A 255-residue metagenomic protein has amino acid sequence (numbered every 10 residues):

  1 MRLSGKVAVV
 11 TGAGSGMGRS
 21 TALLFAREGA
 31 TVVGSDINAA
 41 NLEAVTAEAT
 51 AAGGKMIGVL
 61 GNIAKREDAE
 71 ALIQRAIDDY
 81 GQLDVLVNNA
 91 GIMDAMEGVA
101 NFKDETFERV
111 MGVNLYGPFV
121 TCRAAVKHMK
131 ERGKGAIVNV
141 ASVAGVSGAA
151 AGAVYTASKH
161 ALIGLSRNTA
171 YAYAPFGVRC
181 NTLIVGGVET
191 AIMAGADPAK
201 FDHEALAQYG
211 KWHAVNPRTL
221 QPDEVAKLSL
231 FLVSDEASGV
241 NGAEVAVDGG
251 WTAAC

Functional and structural regions predicted by a protein language model:
V7, G14-G16: Conserved glycine-rich cofactor-binding loop
M93-M96, S147, K211, L230 (+1 more regions): Short C-terminal tail/terminal secondary-structure segment of NAD(P)H-dependent dehydrogenase/reductase domains
E97-V99, K103-E108, Y209-G210: Substrate-binding pocket helix/loop in short-chain dehydrogenase/reductase
C122, S158, S166: Active-site helix of classical SDR
S142: Residue(s) in the substrate-gating loop at a strand-loop-helix junction that position the organic substrate next
A174, R179, V240-G242: Short, small/polar-rich loop/turn modules that mediate ligand/substrate recognition or access, typified
A214-V225: A conserved structural motif in NAD(P)-dependent oxidoreductases
